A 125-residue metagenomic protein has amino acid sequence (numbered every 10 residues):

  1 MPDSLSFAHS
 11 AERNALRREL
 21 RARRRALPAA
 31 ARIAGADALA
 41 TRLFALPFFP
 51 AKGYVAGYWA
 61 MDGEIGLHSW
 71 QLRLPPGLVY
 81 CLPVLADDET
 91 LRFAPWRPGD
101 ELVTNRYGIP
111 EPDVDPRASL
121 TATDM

Functional and structural regions predicted by a protein language model:
P2-T121: N-terminal active-site beta-alpha-beta segment that forms phosphate/nucleotide-binding and substrate-recognition loops
T123-M125: Short SAM/SAH-binding signature in class I
